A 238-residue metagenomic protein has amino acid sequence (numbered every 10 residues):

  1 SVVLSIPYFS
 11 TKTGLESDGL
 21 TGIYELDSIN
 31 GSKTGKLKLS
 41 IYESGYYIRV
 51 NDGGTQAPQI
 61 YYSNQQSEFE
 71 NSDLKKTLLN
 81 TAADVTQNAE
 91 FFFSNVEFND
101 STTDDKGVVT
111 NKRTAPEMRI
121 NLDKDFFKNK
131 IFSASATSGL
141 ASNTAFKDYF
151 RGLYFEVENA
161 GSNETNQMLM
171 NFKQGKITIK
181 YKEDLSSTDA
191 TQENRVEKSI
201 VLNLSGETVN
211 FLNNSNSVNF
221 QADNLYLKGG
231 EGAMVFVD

Functional and structural regions predicted by a protein language model:
S1-D238: Secreted, disulfide-rich extracellular signaling modules
